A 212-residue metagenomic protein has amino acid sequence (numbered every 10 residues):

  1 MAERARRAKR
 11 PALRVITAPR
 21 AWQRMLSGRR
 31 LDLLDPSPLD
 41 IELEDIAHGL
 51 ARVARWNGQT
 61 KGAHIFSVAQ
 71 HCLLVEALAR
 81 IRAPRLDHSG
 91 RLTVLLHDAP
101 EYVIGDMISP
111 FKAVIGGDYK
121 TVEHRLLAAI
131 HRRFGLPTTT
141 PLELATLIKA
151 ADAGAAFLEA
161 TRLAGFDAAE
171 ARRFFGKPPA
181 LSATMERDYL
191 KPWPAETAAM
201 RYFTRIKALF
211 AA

Functional and structural regions predicted by a protein language model:
A2-A212: Metal-dependent phosphohydrolase cores
